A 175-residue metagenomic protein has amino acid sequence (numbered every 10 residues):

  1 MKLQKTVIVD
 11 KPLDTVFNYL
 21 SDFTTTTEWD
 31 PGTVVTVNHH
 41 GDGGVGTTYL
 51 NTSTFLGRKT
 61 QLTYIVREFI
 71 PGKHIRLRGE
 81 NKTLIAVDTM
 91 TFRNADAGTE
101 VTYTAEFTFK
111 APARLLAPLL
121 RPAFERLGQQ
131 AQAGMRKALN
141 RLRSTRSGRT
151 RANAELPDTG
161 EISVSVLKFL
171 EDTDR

Functional and structural regions predicted by a protein language model:
M1-N38, G44, P157-R175: Hydrophobic ligand-binding cavity/cleft-lining segments
T6, I65, V87-T91: Short, surface-exposed charged micro-motifs
K11, I70-G72, D96: Residue-level signal for tight coil/turn positions that link beta-strands
D14-F17, Q129, A133: Amphipathic alpha-helical segments that line or abut small-molecule/effector binding pockets and mediate allosteric
V37-L84, E100, Q130-R149, N153 (+1 more regions): Glycine-rich portal/gate segments that line the openings of hydrophobic small-molecule binding cavities
R78-Q130, R146: Beta-strand/loop substructures that line and gate deep hydrophobic ligand-binding cavities in soluble
